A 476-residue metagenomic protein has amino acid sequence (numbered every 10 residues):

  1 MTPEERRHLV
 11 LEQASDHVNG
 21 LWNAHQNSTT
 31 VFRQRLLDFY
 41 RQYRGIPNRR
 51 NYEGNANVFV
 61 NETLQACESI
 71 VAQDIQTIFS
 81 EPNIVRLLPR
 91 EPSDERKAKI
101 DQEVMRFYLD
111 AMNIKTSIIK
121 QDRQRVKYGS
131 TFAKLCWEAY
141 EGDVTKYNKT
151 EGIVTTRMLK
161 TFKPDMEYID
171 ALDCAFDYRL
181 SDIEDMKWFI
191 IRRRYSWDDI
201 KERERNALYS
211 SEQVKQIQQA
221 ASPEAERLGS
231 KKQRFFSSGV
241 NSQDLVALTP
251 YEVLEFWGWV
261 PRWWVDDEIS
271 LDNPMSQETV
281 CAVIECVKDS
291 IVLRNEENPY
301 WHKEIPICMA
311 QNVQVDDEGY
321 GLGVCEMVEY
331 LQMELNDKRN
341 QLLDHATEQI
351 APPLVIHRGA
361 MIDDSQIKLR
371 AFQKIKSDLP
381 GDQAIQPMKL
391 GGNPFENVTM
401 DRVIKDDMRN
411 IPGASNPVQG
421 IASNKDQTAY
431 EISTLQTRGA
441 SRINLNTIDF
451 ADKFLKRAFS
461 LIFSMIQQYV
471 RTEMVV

Functional and structural regions predicted by a protein language model:
M1-V476: Extended alpha-helical, oligomerization-prone segments that build pores/tubes and scaffolds
